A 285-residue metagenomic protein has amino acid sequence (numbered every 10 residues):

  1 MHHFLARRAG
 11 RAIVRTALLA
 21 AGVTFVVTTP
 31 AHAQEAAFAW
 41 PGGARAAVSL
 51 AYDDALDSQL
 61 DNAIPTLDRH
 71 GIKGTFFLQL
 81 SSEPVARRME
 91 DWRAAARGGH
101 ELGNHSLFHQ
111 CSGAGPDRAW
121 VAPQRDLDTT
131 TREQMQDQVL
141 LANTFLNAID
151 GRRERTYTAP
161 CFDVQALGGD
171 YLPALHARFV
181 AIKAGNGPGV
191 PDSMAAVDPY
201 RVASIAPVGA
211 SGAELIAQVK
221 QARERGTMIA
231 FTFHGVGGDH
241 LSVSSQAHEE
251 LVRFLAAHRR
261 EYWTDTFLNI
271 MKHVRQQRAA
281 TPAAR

Functional and structural regions predicted by a protein language model:
M1-R11: N-terminal secretory signal peptides that target proteins for export/translocation
R15-V27: Bacterial N-terminal signal peptides
T29-A33: Sec/Tat signal peptide C-region and signal peptidase I cleavage site
Q34-G42, G74, P84, N147 (+4 more regions): C-terminal domain-boundary segment and adjacent tail
Q34-Q59: Boundary/entry segment of secreted carbohydrate-active catalytic domains
A46-V48, D68-L167, A177, N186-R201 (+1 more regions): Metal-dependent polysaccharide deacetylase catalytic core of the NodB/CE4 family, i.e., the active-site-bearing domain
Y52-A55, S106, G235, F267: Active-site metal-binding loops of divalent metal-dependent hydrolases
L60, I64, M89-R93, Q136-N143 (+3 more regions): Generic structural signal for well-ordered alpha-helices, preferentially at hydrophobic/aromatic core positions
